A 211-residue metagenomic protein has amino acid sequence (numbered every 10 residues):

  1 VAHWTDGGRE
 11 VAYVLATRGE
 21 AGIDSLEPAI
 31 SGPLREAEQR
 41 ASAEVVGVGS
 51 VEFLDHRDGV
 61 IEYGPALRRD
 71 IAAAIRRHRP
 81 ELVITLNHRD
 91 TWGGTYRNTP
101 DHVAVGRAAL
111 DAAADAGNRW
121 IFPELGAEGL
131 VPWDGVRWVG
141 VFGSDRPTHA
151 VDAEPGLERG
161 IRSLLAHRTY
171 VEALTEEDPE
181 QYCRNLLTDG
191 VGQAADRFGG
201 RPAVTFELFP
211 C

Functional and structural regions predicted by a protein language model:
V1-R79: Active-site rim/loop-helix segments in enzyme catalytic domains that contact anionic ligands
G64-C211: Metal-dependent de-N-acetylase/amidase catalytic core
